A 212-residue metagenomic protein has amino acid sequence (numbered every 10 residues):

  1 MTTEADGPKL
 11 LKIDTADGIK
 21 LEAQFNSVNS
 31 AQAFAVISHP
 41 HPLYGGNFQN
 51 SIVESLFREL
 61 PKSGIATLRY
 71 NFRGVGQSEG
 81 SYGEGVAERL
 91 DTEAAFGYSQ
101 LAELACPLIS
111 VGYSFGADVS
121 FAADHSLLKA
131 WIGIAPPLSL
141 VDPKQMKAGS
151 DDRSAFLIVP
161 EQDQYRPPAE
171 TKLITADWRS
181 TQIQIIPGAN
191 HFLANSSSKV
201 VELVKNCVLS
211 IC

Functional and structural regions predicted by a protein language model:
M1-S30: N-terminal cap/lid segment of alpha/beta-hydrolase-fold proteins
N29-R69: Short, surface-exposed "cap/lid" segments of acyl-processing enzymes
Y82-A102: Alpha/beta-hydrolase active-site loop
V111-S120: Gly/Ala-rich beta-loop-alpha elbow adjacent to hydrolase catalytic centers
L140, E161-R166, H191-F192: Acidic catalytic loop of the alpha/beta-hydrolase fold
S150-D152, L157-V159, D163: Short beta-strand/loop motif that positions the catalytic acidic residue of the alpha/beta-hydrolase fold
A176-F192: Catalytic histidine neighborhood in serine/cysteine hydrolases with alpha/beta-hydrolase-type architecture
A189-V201: Catalytic histidine-centered segment of alpha/beta-hydrolase-like enzymes
